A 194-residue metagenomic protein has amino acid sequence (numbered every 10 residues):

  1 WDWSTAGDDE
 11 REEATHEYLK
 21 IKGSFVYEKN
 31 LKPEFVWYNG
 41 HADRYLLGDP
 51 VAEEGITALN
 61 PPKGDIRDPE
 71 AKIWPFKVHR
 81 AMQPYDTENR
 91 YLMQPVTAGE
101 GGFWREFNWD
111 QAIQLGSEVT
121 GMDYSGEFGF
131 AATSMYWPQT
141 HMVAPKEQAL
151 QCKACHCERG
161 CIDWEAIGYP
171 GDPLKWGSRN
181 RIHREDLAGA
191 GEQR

Functional and structural regions predicted by a protein language model:
W1-L150, C157-R194: Primarily the internal scaffold of c-type cytochrome electron-transfer domains, especially repeated/multiheme c-type
